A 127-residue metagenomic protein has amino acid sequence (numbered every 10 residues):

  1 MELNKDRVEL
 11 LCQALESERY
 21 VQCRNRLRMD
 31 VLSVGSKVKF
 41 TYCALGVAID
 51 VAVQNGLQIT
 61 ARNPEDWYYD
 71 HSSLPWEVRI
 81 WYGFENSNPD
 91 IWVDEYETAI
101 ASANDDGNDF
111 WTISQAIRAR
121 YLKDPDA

Functional and structural regions predicted by a protein language model:
M1-Y42, I49-A127: Domain-length accessory/inserted modules outside core catalytic folds
